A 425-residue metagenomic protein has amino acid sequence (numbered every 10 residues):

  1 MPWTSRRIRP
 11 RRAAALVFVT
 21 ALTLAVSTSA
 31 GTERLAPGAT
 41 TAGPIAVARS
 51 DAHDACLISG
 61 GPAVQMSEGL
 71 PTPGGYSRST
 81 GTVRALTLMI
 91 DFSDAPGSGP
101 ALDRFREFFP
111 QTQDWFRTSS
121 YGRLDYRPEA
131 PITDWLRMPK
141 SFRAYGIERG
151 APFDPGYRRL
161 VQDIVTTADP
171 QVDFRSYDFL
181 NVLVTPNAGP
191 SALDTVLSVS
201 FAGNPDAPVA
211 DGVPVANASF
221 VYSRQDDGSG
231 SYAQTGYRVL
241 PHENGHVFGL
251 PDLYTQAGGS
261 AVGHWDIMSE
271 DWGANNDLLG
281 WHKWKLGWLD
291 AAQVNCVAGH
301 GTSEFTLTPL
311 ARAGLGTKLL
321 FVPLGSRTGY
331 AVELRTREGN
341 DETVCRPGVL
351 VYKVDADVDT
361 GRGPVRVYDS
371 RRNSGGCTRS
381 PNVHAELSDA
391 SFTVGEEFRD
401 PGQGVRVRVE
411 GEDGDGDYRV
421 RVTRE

Functional and structural regions predicted by a protein language model:
W3, T32-E33, A46, I58 (+3 more regions): Non-catalytic C-terminal accessory/binding modules of secreted extracellular proteins
W3-E33: Secretory targeting and sorting signals
E33-Y232, P241, E397-F398, G404-R408: Zn2+-dependent metallopeptidase catalytic core
T82, A261-G263, R346: Short, solvent-exposed loop/turn segments at the edges of secondary structure
L88-S93, L183-N187, G249-P251, E270-G273 (+4 more regions): Active-site-proximal beta-strand/loop segments in catalytic clefts of secreted hydrolases
D94-P100, N275-L279, N340-E342, T360: Short, solvent-exposed loop/turn elements at domain surfaces
F174, F179, N187-D341: Extracellular hydrolytic enzyme modules, especially secreted metalloproteases of the metzincin/thermolysin-like class
